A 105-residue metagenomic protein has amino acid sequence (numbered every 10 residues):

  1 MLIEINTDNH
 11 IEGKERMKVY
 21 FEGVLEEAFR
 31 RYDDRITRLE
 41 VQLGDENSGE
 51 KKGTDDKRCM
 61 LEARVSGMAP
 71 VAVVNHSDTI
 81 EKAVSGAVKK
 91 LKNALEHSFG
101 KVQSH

Functional and structural regions predicted by a protein language model:
M1-H105: N-terminal, polar/charged subdomain of small-to-medium soluble alpha/beta proteins
